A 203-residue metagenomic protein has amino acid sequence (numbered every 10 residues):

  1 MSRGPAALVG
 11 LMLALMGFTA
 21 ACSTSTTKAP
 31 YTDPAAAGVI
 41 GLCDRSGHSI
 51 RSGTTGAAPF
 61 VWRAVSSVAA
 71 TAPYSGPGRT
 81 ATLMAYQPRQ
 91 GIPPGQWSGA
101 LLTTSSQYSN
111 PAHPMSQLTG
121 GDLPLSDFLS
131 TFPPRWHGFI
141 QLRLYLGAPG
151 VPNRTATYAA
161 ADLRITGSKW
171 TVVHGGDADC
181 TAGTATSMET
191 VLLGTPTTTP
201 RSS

Functional and structural regions predicted by a protein language model:
M1-S25: Secretory targeting and sorting signals
A14, C22-S203: Extracytoplasmic/secretory-pathway segments with low complexity and glycosylation-like composition
